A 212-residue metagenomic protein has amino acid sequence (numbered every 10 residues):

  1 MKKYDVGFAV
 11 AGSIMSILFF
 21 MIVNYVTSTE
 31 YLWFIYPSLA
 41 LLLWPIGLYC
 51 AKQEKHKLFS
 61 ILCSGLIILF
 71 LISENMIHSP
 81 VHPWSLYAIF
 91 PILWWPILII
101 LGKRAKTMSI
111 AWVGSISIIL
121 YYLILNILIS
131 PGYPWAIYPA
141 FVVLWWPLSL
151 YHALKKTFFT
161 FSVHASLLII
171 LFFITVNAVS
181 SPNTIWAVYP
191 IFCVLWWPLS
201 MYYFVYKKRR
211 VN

Functional and structural regions predicted by a protein language model:
M1-A11, K55-F59, K106-I110: N-terminal membrane topogenic signal
S13-Y25, L66-M76, I118-N126, L171-T175: Membrane-embedded alpha-helical segments in integral membrane proteins
V23-S38, K55, E74-I89, L125-A140 (+1 more regions): Membrane-helix interface and helix-disruption motif detector
L39-L48, F90-I99, F141-Y151, F192-Y203: Alpha-helical transmembrane segments and their membrane-interface exit regions
C63-I68, W94, G114-I118, W145 (+2 more regions): Hydrophobic alpha-helical membrane segments
P83-Y122, I127-W145, S149: Membrane-proximal helix-loop-helix units in multi-pass membrane proteins
A105-M108, S149-A165: Membrane-helix boundary/juxtamembrane motif in polytopic membrane proteins
Y202-N212: Membrane-interface capping segments at transmembrane-helix boundaries
